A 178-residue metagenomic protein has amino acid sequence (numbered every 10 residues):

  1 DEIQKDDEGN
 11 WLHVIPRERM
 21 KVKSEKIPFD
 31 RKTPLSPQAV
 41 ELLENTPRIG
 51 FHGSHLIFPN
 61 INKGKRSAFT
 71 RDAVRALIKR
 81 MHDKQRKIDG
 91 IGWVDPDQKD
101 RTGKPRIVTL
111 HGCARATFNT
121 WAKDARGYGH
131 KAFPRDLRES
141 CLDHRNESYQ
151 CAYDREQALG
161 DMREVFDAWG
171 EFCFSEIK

Functional and structural regions predicted by a protein language model:
D1-N45: Conserved tyrosine-mediated DNA breakage-rejoining catalytic core shared by Y-recombinases
I3, R19-K21, K63, C141-I177: Catalytic-site neighborhood detector that most strongly recognizes the C-terminal catalytic loop/helix of tyrosine
D6-E8, P28, K32-S36, G112-A116 (+4 more regions): Active-site-proximal structural scaffolding
G9-P16, K26-K32, D100-H111, K131-S140: Glycine-rich, flexible loop segments associated with nucleotide phosphate handling
N10, G53-H55, F133, S148: Short secondary-structure junction motifs
P34-V108, G112-R126: Active-site/catalytic core of tyrosine-dependent DNA strand-transfer enzymes
R75-I78, K123, E139, F166 (+1 more regions): Non-transmembrane alpha-helical segments in soluble domains of secreted/periplasmic/extracellular proteins
C113-S148: C-terminal catalytic core of tyrosine-transesterase DNA break-rejoin enzymes
